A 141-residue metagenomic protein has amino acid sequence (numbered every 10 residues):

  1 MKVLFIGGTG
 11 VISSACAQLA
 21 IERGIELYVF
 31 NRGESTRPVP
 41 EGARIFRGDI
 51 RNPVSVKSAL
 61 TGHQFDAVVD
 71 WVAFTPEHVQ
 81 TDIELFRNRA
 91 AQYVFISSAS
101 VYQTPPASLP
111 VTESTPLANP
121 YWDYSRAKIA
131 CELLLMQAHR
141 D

Functional and structural regions predicted by a protein language model:
K2, E26, A91-Q92: Residues at the starts of beta-strands that form the adenosine-phosphate
V3-R23: N-terminal Rossmann NAD(P)H-binding glycine-rich loop of SDR-like oxidoreductase domains
T9, E34-V39, R44-F95, V101-Q103: NAD(P)H-binding glycine-rich loop region in Rossmannoid oxidoreductase-like domains and their noncatalytic homologs
I21, R87, R140: Anion (oxyanion) recognition and catalysis
E26-R32: Conserved glycine-rich Rossmann-like NAD(P)H-binding loop of the short-chain dehydrogenase/reductase
A99-W122, R140: Active-site "gating" loop of Rossmann-like NAD(P)-dependent oxidoreductase/epimerase domains
Y121-D141: Active-site Tyr-X1-5-Lys
